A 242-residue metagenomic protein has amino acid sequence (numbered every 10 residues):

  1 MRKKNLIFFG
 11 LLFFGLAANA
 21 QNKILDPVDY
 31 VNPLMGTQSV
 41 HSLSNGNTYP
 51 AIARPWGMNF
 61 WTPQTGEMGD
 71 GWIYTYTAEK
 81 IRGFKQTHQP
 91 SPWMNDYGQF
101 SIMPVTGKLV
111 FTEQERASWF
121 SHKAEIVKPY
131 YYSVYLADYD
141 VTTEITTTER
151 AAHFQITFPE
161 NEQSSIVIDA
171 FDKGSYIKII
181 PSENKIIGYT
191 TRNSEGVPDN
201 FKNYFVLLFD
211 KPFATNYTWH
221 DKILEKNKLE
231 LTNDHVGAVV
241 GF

Functional and structural regions predicted by a protein language model:
M1-N22: Bacterial Sec-dependent N-terminal signal peptides
Q21-F242: Accessory carbohydrate-recognition regions in carbohydrate-active enzymes
